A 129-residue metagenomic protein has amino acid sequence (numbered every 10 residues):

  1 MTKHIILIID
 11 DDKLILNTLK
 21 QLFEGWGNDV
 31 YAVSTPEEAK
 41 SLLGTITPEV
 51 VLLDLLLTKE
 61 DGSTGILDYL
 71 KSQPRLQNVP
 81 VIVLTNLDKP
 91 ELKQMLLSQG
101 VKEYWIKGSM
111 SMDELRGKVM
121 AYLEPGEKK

Functional and structural regions predicted by a protein language model:
H4, S63, S72, M95-E103: As written
K13-Y31: Two-component/phosphorelay signaling modules centered on CheY-like receiver
V33-E37, S63: Conserved Asp/Asn-Gly motif in the active-site loop of CheY-like receiver
S41, G62-Q77: Short amphipathic alpha-helix used as the core "switch/output" element in two-component signaling
I46-L57: Active-site beta3 strand of CheY-like receiver
L87-D88: Short, conserved "switch-loop" micro-motifs in signal-transduction and mechanochemical regulators
E91, G108-V119: C-terminal output helix
